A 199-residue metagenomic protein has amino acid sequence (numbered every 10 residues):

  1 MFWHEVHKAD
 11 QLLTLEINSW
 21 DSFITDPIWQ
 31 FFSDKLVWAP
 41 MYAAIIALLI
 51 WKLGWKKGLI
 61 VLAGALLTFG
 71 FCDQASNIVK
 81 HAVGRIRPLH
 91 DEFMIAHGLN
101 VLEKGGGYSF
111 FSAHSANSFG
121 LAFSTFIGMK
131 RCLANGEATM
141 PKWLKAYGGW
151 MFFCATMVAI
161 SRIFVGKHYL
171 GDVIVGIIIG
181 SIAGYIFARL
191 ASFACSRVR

Functional and structural regions predicted by a protein language model:
M1-F2, G58, L62-L66, A188-R199: Multi-pass membrane proteins that catalyze or facilitate reactions on polyprenyl-/lipid-phosphate substrates and their
M1-Y42, S76-G106: N-terminal transmembrane-helix/juxtamembrane module of multi-pass inner/ER membrane proteins
H4-E16, K57-L66, Y108-G120: Hydrophobic alpha-helical transmembrane segments
I17, I45, F71-A75, V79 (+2 more regions): Alpha-helical membrane-inserting segments
L36, A63-I78, I174, I178 (+1 more regions): Hydrophobic, lipid-facing residues on alpha-helical transmembrane segments of integral membrane proteins
M41-K52, F126-C132: Hydrophobic, aromatic-rich transmembrane alpha-helices and their immediate juxtamembrane boundary segments
I46-A75, G148: Interfacial segments of alpha-helical transmembrane regions
N100-R199: Membrane-embedded catalytic cores of phosphoryl/pyrophosphoryl-handling enzymes
